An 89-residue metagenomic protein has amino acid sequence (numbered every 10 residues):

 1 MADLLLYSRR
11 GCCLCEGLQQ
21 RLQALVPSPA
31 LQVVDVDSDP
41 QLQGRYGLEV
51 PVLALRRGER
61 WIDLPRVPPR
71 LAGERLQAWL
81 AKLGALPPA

Functional and structural regions predicted by a protein language model:
M1, V26-A30, L48: Short glycine/proline-enriched coil/turn segments at helix->beta-strand junctions
M1-L25: Local sequence-structure signature of Cys/Sec-based thiol-disulfide redox active-site neighborhoods
C13-L14, Q41, L71: Short alpha-helical
S28-P40: Thiol-based oxidoreductase modules, predominantly thioredoxin-like and allied folds used for disulfide exchange
Q43-R45: Short glycine-biased active-site loop of nucleotidyltransferases that positions the nucleotide triphosphate and helps
G47-A54: Structural micro-motif
L55-P88: Non-catalytic, surface beta->alpha helical segment in thiol-disulfide oxidoreductase systems
